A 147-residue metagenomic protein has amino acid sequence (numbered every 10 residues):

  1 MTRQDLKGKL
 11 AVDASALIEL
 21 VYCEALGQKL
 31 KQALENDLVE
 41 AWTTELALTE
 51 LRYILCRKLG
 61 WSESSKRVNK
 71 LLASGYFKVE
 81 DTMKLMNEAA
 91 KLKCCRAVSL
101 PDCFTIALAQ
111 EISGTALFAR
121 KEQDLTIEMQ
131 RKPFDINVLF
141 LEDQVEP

Functional and structural regions predicted by a protein language model:
M1-D5, I106, Q110-P147: Acidic, PIN/NYN-like endoribonuclease modules and their adjacent C-terminal/linker elements
M1-T43, C56-R67, P147: Short, well-structured N-terminal submotif of metal-dependent ribonuclease cores
K7-G8, D37-A41, G75-F77, E111-A116: Short active-site oxyanion
L17-I18, L48, L125: A generic structural signal for short hydrophobic patches within well-formed alpha-helices
E19-Y22, C56, G60, F77 (+2 more regions): Amphipathic alpha-helical interaction elements
Q28, L46-E80, K84-E88: Active-site-proximal, substrate-binding regions of enzyme catalytic domains and RNA-binding/basic surfaces
A33-E35, N69-L72, Q130-R131: Short, conserved catalytic or adaptor-binding loops enriched in Gly and charged residues
K78-R120: Active-site neighborhoods of divalent-metal-dependent phosphate/nucleic-acid chemistry enzymes
